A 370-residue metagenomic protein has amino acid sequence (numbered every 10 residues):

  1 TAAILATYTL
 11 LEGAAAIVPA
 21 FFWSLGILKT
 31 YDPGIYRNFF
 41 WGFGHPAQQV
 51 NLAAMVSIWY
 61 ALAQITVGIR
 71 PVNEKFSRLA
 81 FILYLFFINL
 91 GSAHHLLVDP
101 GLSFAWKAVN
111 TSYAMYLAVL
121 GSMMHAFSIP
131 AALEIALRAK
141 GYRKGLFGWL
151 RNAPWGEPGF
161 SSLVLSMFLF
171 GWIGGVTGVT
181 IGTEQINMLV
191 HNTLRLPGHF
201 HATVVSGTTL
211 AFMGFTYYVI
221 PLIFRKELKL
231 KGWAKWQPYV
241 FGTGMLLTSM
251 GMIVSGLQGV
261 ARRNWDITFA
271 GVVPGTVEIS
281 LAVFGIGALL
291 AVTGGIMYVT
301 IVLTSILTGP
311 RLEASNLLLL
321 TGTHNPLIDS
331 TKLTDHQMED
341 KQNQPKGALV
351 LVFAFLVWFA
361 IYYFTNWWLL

Functional and structural regions predicted by a protein language model:
T1-T331, A348: Membrane-embedded and interfacial regions of multi-pass energy-transducing membrane proteins
I253, L356-V357, L369: N-terminal low-complexity, intrinsically disordered patches enriched in charged
T293, L356-F364: Generic alpha-helical transmembrane segments of integral inner-membrane proteins, especially permease/transport modules
K332-E339: Polar low-complexity intrinsically disordered regions
E339-L356: Juxtamembrane cytosolic/matrix-side boundary and N-terminal portion of single-pass signal-anchor/stop-transfer
F364-L370: Juxtamembrane boundary at the C-terminal end of a transmembrane helix
